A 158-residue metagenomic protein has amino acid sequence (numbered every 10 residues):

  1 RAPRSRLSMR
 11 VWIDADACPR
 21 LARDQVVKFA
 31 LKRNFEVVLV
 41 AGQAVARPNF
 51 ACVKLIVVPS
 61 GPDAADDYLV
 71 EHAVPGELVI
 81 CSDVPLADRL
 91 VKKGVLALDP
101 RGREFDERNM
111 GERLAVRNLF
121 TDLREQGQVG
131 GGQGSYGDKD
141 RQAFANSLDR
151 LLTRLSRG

Functional and structural regions predicted by a protein language model:
R6-G158: Nuclease catalytic cores that cleave nucleic-acid phosphodiester bonds, predominantly acidic two-metal-ion
